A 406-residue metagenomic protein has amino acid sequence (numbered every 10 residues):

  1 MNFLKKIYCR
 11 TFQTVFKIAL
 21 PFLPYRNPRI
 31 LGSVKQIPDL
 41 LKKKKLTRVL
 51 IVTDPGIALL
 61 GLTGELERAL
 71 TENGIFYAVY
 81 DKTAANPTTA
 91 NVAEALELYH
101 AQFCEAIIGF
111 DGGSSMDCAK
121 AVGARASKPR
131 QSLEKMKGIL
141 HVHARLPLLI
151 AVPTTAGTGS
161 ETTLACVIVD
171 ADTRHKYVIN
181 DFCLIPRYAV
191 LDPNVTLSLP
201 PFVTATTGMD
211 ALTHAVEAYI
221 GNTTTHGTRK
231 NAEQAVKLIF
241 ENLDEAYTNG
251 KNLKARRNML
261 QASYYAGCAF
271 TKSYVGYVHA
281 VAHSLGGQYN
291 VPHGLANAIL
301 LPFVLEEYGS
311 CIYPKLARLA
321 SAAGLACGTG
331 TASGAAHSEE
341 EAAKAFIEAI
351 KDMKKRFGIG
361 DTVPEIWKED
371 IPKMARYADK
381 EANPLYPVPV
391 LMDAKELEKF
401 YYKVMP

Functional and structural regions predicted by a protein language model:
M1-V79: An N-terminal, well-structured beta->alpha segment
N2-Y8, A323, C327-P406: C-terminal charged capping/lid subdomain of soluble metabolic enzymes
R48-D54, A78-D81, I107-F110, I150 (+1 more regions): Short glycine-rich or small-residue beta-strand-to-loop segments that form or flank ligand, phosphate, metal/Fe-S
A58-R130, E245-R256: N-terminal small/polar loop signature for handling phosphorylated ligands or for N-terminal nucleophile
A90-N194: Glycine/threonine-rich beta-strand-loop-alpha-helix active-site module that forms ligand/phosphate-binding
A165-S273, K395: Carboxylate- and glycine-rich phosphate/diphosphate-binding segment that chelates Mg2+/Mn2+
V275-G330, G334-A345, K351: C-terminal catalytic subdomain
